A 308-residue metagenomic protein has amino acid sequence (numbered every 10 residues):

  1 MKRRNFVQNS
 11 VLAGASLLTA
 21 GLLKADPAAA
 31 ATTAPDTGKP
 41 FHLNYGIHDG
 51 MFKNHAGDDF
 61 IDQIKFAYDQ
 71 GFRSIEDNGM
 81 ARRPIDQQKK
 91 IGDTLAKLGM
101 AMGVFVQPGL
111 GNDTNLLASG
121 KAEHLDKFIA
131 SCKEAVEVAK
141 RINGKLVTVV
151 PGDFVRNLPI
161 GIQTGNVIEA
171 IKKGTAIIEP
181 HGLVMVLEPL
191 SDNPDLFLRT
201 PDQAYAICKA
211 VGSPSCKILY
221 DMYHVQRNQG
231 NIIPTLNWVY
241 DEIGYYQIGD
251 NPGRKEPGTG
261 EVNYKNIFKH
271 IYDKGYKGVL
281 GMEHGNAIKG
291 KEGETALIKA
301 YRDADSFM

Functional and structural regions predicted by a protein language model:
K2-N54, D58-Y68, L198-Y220, H224-M308: Histidine-acidic metal/acid-base catalytic patches
Q8-L22, A31-K39, L98, T114-K217: Active-site acidic/histidine proton-transfer and metal-coordination neighborhood in alpha/beta enzyme cores
M51-K53, A81, P108-G111, D153-V155 (+4 more regions): Active-site-proximal loop/turn and secondary-structure-junction residues that shape catalytic pockets, frequently
D62-M80: Catalytic domains of carbohydrate-active enzymes, especially glycoside hydrolases
E76-A96, P151-V155: Glycine-rich, proline-tolerant flexible connector loops at the mouths of alpha/beta enzymes
K89-A122: Mid-chain, structured segments of secreted extracytoplasmic proteins
